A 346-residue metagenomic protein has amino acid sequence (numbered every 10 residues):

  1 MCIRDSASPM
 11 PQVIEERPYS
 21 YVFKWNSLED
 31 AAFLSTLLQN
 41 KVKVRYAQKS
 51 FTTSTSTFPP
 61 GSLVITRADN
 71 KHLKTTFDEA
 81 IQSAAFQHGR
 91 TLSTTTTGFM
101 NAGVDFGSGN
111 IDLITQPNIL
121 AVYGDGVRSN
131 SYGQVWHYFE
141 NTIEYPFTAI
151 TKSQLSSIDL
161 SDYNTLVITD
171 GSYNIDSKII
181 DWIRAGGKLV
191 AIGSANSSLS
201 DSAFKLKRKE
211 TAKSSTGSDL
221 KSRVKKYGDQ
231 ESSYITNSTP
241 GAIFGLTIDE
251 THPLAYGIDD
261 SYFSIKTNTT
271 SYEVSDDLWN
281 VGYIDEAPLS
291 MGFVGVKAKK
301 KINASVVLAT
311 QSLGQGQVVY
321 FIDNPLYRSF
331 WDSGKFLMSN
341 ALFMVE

Functional and structural regions predicted by a protein language model:
R4-E346: Intrinsic-disorder/low-complexity accessory segments
